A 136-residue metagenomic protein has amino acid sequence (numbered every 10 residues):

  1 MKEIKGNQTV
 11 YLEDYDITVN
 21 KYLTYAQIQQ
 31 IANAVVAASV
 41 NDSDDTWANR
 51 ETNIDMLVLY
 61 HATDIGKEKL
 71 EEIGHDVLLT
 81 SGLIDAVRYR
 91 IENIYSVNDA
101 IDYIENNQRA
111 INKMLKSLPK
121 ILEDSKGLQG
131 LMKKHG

Functional and structural regions predicted by a protein language model:
M1-S43: N-terminal "first-domain core" detector
Y25-G136: Short, surface-exposed, charged amphipathic helix/loop patches that serve as local interaction elements
